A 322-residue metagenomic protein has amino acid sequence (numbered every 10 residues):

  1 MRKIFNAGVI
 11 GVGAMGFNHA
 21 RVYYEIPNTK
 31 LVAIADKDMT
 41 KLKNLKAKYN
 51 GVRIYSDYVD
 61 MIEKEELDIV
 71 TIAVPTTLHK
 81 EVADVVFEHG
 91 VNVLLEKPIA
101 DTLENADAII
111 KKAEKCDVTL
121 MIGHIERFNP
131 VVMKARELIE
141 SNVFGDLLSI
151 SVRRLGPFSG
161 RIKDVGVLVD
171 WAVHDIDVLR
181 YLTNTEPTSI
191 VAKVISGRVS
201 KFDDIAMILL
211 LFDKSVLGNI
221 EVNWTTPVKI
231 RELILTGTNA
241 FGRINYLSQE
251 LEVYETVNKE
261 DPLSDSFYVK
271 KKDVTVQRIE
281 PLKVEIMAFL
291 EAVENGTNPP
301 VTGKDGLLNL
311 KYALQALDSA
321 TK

Functional and structural regions predicted by a protein language model:
M1, I176-E250, I279-G296: Contiguous beta-strand/loop segments that form the cofactor/metal-binding neighborhood of enzyme cores
M1, T29, I69-T71, A288-K322: C-terminal helix-rich "cap/oligomerization" subdomain common to oxidoreductases
M1-Y49: N-terminal Rossmann-like dinucleotide-binding module
N18, D273-M287, V301: Active-site loop of classical SDR/Rossmann-like NAD(P)-dependent oxidoreductases, centered on the catalytic Tyr-X3-Lys
H19, V52-K112: Beta-loop-alpha module in the N-terminal Rossmann-like domain of NAD(P)-dependent dehydrogenases, especially those
S56, L95, L120-I122, I244: Hydrophobic residues in well-ordered beta-strands that form the structural core
A100-I162: A contiguous active-site-proximal alpha/beta segment in oxidoreductase catalytic domains
G123-P130, G156-P187, D204, D305-G306: Mid-domain beta-loop-alpha active-site segment that forms a flexible, acidic cofactor/metal-binding surface
